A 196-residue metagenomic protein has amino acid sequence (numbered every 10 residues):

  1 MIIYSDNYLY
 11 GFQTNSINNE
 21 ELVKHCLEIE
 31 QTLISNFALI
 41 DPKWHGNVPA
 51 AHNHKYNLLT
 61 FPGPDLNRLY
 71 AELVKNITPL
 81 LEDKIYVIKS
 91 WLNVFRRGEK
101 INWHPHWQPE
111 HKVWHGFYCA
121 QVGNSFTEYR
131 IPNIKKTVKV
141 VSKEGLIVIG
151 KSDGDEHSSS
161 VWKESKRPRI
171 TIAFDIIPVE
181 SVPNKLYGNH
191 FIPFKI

Functional and structural regions predicted by a protein language model:
M1-D83: Non-heme Fe(II)/2-oxoglutarate
M1-S5, G188-I196: Fe(II)/2-oxoglutarate
K84-V161, K166-I172, I177-N189: Catalytic core of non-heme Fe(II) oxygenases with the double-stranded beta-helix
